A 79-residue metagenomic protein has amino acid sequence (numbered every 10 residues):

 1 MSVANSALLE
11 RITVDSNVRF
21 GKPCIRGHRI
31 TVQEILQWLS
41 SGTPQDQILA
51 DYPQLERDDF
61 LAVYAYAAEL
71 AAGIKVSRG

Functional and structural regions predicted by a protein language model:
M1-L8, G79: Intrinsically disordered, low-complexity and often Lys/Arg-enriched segments
S6-D46: A short, structured beta-strand/loop element
T31-G79: Long, charge-rich, low-complexity alpha-helical segments
